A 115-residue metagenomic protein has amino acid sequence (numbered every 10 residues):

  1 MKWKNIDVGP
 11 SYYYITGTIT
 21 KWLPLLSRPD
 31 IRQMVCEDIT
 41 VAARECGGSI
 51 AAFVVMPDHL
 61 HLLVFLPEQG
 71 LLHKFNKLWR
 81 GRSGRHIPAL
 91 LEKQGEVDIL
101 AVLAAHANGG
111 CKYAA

Functional and structural regions predicted by a protein language model:
M1-A115: Short catalytic/metal-binding and nucleic-acid-binding patches
